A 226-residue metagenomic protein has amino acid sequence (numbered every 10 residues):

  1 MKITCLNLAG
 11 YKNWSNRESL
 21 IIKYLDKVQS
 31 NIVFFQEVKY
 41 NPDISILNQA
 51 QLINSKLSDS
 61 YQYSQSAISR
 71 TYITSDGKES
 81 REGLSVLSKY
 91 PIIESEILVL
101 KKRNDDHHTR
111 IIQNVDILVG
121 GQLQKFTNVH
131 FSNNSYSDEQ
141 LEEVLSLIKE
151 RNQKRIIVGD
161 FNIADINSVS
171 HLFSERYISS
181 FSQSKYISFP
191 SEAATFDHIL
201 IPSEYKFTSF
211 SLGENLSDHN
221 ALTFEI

Functional and structural regions predicted by a protein language model:
M1-I32, S45, Y63-S66, T71-I226: Active-site regions of metal-assisted phosphoester/phosphodiester hydrolases, unifying DNase/endonuclease modules
Q36-D43: Active-site neighborhood of divalent metal-dependent phosphoester/pyrophosphate hydrolases
N48: Glycine-rich loop at the start of a catalytic domain that most often binds anionic cofactors/ligands
N54-Y61, L87: Charged, glycine-enriched surface loops/patches that mediate electrostatic binding to polyanionic ligands
